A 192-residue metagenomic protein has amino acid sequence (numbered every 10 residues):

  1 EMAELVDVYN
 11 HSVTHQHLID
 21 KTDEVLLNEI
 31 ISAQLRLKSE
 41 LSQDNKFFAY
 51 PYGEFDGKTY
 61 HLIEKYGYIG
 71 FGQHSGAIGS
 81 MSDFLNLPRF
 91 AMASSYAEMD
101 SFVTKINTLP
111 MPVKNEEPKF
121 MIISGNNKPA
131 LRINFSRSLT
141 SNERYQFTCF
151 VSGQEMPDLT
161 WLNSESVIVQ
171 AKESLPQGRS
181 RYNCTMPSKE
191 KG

Functional and structural regions predicted by a protein language model:
E1, H11-S12, K21, E29 (+7 more regions): Generic ordered-secondary-structure signal
E1-D7, V13, L62-I122: Active-site-adjacent pocket scaffolds in enzyme catalytic domains
E1-K58, M81-A91: Metal-dependent polysaccharide deacetylase catalytic core of the NodB/CE4 family, i.e., the active-site-bearing domain
L37-P51, I78-S80, E155-E173: Repeat-unit-sized solenoid/scaffold elements
S42, E64, G79, G125-N127 (+1 more regions): A structural signal for short secondary-structure junctions
F48, Y66-I69, S180: Intrinsically disordered, low-complexity segments enriched in small/polar residues
E54-D56, E64, M186: Generic alpha-helical secondary structure signal
A93-G192: Terminal accessory/targeting
